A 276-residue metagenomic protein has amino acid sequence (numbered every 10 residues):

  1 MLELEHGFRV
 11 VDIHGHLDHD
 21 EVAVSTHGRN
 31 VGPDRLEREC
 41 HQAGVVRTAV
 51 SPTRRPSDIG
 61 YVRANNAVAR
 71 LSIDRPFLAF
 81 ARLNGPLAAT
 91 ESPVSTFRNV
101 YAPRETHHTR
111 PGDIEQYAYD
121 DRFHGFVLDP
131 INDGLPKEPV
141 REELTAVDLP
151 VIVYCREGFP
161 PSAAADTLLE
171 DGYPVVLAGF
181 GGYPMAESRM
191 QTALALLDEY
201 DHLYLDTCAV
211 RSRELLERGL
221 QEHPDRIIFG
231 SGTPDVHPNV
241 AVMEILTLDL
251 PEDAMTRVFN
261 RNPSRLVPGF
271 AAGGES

Functional and structural regions predicted by a protein language model:
M1-I13, L17, V22-S25, R29-R47 (+2 more regions): Mid-to-C-terminal alpha-helical segments outside catalytic/metal-binding sites
V10-G15, T48-V50, A79-L83, H124-L128 (+4 more regions): Hydrophobic faces of well-ordered beta-strands that scaffold small-molecule active sites in alpha/beta enzyme cores
G15-H16, H27, D34-D58, F77-N84 (+2 more regions): Divalent metal-dependent hydrolysis catalytic cores, especially in the metallo-beta-lactamase
V22-V31, R54-R63, P86-T90, R104-H107 (+4 more regions): Acidic-and-aromatic substrate-binding clefts and catalytic sites of carbohydrate-active enzymes
P33-E37, N65-A69, P111-E115, R141 (+3 more regions): Generic structural signal for well-ordered alpha-helices, preferentially at hydrophobic/aromatic core positions
I59-I152: Active-site gating/metal-coordination segments in enzymes
D133-F229: Catalytic pocket-lining loop regions of alpha/beta-barrel enzymes, especially the amidohydrolase/enolase/GH5 lineages
G230-P234, P238: C-terminal active-site rim and adjoining tail of enzyme catalytic domains
